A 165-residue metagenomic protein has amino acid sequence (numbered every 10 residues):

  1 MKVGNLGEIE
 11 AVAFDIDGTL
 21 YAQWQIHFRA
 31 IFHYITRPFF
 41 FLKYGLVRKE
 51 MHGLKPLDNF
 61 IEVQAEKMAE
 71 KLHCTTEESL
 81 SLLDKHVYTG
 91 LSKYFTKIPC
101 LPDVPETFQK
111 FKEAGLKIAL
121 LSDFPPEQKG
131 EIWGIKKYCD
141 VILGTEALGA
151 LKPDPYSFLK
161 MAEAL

Functional and structural regions predicted by a protein language model:
M1-H52: Active-site neighborhood of HAD-like aspartate-dependent phosphohydrolases
E8, L80-S81, T89-I118, P155: Short, acidic loop-to-helix structural element flanking the phosphoryl-transfer center in phosphate-processing enzymes
A13, D17-Y21, Q25, T75 (+5 more regions): A generic "structured core" feature
I26, E106, P125-Q128: Short alpha-helical
R29-A30, V63, K67, E106 (+1 more regions): Alpha-helical elements of Rossmann-like donor-binding domains used by nucleotide-donor carbohydrate transfer enzymes
R48-T89, K110: A metal-dependent, Asp-based hydrolase signature
A119-L121, P125-L165: Substrate-recognition "cap/lid" segment bordering the active-site pocket of phosphatases
